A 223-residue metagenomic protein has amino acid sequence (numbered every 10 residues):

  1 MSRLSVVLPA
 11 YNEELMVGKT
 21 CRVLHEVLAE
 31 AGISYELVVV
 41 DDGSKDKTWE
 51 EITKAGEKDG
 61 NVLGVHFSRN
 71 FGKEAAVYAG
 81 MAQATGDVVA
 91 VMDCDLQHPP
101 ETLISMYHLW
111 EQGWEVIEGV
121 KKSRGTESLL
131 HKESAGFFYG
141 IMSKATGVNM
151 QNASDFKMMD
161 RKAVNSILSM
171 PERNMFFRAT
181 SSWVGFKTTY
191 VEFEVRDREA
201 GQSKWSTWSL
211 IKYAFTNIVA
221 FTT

Functional and structural regions predicted by a protein language model:
M1-S128: Structured catalytic core of nucleotide-sugar glycosyltransferases
N12, S169-R173, T223: Alpha-helical structural elements of signaling/regulatory helical domains
E26, E30, K54, K58 (+6 more regions): Conserved amphipathic alpha-helical interaction elements at protein-protein interfaces in regulatory, energy-coupling
V40, E194-R196: Short loop/turn motifs enriched for small/polar and acidic residues
L63-R69, K73-Q83, V88, P99-T180 (+1 more regions): Acceptor/aglycone-binding surface of glycosyltransferases and processive sugar-polymer synthases
G86, F186-K187: Short glycine-/polar-rich loops that comprise or flank the Walker A/P-loop and associated switch/sensor motifs
T189-V191: Conserved alpha/beta core of the MobA/IspD/sugar-nucleotide pyrophosphorylase nucleotidyltransferase superfamily
F215-T223: Membrane-interface, cytosolic juxtamembrane amphipathic helix immediately N-terminal to a transmembrane helix, enriched
